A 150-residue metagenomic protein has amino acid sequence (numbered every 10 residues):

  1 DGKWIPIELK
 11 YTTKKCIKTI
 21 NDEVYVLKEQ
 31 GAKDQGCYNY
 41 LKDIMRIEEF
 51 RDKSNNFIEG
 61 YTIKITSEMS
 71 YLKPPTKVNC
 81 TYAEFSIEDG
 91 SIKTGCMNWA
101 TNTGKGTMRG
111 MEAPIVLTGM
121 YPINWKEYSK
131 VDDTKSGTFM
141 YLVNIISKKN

Functional and structural regions predicted by a protein language model:
D1-Y25, I47: Conserved catalytic cores of phosphodiester-cleaving nucleases, focusing on short active-site segments
K3, I58-E59, G137-M140: Residues at beta-strand starts and edge strands
E23-Y38: Surface-exposed cleft-lining segments at the edges of enzyme active sites
D34-R46, N79-S86: Well-ordered, non-membrane alpha-helical segments in soluble/globular domains
K42-E49, W99-N102: Low-complexity, flexible helical/coil segments
E48-N79: Nucleic-acid nuclease catalytic cores
E68-N150: Non-catalytic C-terminal interaction segments of nucleic acid-processing enzymes
